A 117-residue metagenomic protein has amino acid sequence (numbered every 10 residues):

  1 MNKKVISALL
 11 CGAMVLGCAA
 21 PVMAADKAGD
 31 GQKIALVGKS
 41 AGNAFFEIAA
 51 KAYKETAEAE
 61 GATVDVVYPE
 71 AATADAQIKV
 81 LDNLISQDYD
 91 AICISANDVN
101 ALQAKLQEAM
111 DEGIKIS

Functional and structural regions predicted by a protein language model:
N2-L10, M14, V22-S117: A residue-level marker of the well-folded mature domains of exported/periplasmic proteins
